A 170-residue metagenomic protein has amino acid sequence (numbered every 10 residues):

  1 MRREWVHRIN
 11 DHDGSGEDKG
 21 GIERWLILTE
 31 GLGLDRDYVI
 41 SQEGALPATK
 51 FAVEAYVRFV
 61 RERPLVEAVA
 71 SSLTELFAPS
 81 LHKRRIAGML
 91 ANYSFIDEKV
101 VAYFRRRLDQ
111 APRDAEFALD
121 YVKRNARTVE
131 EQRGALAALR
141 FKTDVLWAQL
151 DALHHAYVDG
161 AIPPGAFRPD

Functional and structural regions predicted by a protein language model:
M1-D170: Non-heme di-metal
